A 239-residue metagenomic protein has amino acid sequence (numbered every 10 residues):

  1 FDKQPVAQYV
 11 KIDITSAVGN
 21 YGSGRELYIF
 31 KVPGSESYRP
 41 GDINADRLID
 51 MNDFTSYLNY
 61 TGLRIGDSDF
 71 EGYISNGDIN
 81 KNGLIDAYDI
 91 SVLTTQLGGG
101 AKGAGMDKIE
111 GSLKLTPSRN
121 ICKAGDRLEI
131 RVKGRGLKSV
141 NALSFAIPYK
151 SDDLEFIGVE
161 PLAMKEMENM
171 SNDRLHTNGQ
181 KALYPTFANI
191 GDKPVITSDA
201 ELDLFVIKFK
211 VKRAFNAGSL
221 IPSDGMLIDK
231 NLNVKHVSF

Functional and structural regions predicted by a protein language model:
F1-Y38: Aromatic, loop-rich ligand-recognition surfaces of beta-strand-rich domains
S16-N20, G34, G62-I65, K150-D153 (+1 more regions): Acidic glycine-/aspartate-rich tracts in secreted/extracellular proteins
N20-S23, N82-D89, T197-D203: Extracellular interaction modules
G24, Y38-P40, N52, I74-N76 (+5 more regions): Surface-exposed or flexible loop/turn and strand-edge residues in extracellular/cell-surface modules
P33-I121, F145, N189: Cellulosome-associated attachment modules in secreted, modular CAZymes
S91, T95-F239: Acidic, low-complexity intrinsically disordered segments
